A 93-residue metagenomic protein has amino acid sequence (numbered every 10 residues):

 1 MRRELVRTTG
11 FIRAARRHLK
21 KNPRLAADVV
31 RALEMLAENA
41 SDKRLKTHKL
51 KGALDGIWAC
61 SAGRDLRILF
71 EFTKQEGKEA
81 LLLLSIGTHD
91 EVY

Functional and structural regions predicted by a protein language model:
M1-E4, R13-R17, P23-A26, S61-Y93: Enriched for short, Lys/Arg-rich terminal
R7-K43: N-terminal first-folded block
G10, D55, T88: Residues that form or immediately flank small-molecule/cofactor binding pockets and catalytic motifs
A26-V30, R44-T47, K51, D65 (+1 more regions): Residue-level detector of alpha-helical recognition elements and their boundaries
M35-A59: A short, surface-exposed loop/turn module that caps and links secondary-structure elements
